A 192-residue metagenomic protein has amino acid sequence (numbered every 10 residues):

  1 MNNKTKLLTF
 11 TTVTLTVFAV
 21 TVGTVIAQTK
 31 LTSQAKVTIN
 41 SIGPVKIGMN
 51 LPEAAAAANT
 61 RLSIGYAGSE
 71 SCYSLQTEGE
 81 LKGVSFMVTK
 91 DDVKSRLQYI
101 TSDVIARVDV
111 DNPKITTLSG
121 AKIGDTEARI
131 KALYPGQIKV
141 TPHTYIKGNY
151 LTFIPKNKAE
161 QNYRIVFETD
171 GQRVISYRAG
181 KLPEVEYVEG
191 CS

Functional and structural regions predicted by a protein language model:
N2-T12: Bacterial N-terminal signal peptides that target proteins for export
T11-T21: Bacterial N-terminal signal peptides
V22-A27: Sec/Tat signal peptide C-region and signal peptidase I cleavage site
L31-A56: The feature marks the first
T38-V45, P113-A121: Second-shell loop/turn segments in exported
N50-Q98, K122-R173, Y187-V188: A cross-family detector of function-defining hotspots
Y99-R107: A structural motif
A179-S192: Short, low-complexity, Pro/Ser/Thr/Gly-rich segments in the mature regions of secreted, periplasmic
